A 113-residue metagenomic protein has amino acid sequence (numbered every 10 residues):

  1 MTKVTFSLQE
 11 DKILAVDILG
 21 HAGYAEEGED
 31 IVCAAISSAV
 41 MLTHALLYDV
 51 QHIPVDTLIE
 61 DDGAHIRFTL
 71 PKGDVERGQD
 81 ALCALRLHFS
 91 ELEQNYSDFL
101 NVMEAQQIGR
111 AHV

Functional and structural regions predicted by a protein language model:
M1-A22: Acidic-glycine-rich active-site phosphate/pyrophosphate-binding loop
I18-Y24, A64-T69: A short small-residue
H21-V32, K72-G73: A short glycine/serine-rich beta->alpha loop
E27-Y48: Compact, glycine-rich, soluble single-domain proteins
L46-D56: Phosphate-handling active-site elements
D56-G73: Short, mixed-charge aromatic SLiMs
L70-Q107: C-terminal structural segments of small proteins and small subunits
A111-V113: Conserved small/polar residues in nucleotide/adenosyl-binding loops
